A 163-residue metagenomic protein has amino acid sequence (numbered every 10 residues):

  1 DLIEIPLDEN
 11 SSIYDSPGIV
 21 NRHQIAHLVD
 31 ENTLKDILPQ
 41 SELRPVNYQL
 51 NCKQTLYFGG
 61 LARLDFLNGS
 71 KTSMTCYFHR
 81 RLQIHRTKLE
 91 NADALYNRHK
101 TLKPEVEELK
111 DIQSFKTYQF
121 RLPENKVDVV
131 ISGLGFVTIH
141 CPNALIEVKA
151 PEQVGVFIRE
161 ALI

Functional and structural regions predicted by a protein language model:
D1-I163: Helix-rich effector regions associated with P-loop NTPase G domains
